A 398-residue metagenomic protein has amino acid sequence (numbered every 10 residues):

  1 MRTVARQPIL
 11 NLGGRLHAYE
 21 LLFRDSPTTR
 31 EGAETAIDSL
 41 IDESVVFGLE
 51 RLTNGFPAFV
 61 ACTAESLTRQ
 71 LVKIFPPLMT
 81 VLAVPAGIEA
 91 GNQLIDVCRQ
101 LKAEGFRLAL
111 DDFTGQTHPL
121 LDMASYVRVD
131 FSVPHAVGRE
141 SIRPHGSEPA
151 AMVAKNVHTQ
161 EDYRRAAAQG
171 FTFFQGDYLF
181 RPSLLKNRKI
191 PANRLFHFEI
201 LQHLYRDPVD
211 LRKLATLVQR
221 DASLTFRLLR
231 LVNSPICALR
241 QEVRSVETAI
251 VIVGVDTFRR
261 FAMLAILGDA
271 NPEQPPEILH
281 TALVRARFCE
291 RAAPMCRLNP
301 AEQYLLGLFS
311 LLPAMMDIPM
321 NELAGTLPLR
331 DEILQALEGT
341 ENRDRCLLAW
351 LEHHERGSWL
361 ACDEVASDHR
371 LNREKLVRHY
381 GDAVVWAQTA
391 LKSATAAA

Functional and structural regions predicted by a protein language model:
M1-V81, A86-Q93, Q100, V253-T257 (+2 more regions): Bacterial c-di-GMP phosphodiesterase EAL domain
H17-Y19, E31-A36, K73-F75, I95-V97 (+5 more regions): Surface-exposed beta-strand edges and their flanking turn/coil or helix-capping segments
R24, R30-E31, K73, T80 (+9 more regions): Alpha-helix boundary/interfacial micro-motifs
T28-R30, V46-F47, V84-G87, F106-A109 (+5 more regions): Glycine-rich loops and low-complexity Gly/Arg-rich segments that provide flexible linkers or classic glycine-based
R30-E34, L52-F56, C98-K102, H145-G146 (+3 more regions): N-terminal start-of-chain detector that recognizes signal peptides and the immediate post-cleavage beginning
I41-D42, P149, K155-A398: Conserved alpha-helical "signature site" that marks functionally important helical segments or helix/loop junctions
T63-A64, G91, H135, D207 (+1 more regions): A conditional alpha-helix N-cap/helix-loop micro-motif detector
I74-G146, A150-F180, E302: The catalytic core of metal-dependent phosphodiesterases that act on cyclic dinucleotides
